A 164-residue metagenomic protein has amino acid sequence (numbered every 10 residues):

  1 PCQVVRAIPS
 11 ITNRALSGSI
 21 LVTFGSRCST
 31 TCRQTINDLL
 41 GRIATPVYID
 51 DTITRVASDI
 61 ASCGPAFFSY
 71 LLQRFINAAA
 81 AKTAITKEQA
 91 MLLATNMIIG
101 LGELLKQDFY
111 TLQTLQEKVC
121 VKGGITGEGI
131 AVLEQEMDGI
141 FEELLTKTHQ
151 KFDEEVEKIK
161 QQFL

Functional and structural regions predicted by a protein language model:
P1-I11: Rossmann-fold dehydrogenase core element
P1-Q3, S19-V56, F67-Q107, H149-K151 (+1 more regions): Internal alpha-helical scaffold of NAD(P)-dependent oxidoreductase catalytic cores
A7, I53-R55, L112, M137: Hydrophobic alpha-helical segments and their boundary regions
G18-I20, I130-A131: Short acidic, glycine/proline-rich loop/turn micro-motifs
L93-L164: NAD(P)-dependent Rossmann-like dehydrogenase/reductase catalytic/cofactor-binding core
